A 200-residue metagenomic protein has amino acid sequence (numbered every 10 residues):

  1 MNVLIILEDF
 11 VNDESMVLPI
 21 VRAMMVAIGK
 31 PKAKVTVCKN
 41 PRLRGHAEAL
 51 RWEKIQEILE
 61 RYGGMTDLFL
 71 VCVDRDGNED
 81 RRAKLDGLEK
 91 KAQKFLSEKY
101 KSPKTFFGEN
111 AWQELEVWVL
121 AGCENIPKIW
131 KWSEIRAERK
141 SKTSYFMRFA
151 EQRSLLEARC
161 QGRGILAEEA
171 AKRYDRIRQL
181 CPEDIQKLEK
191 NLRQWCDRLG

Functional and structural regions predicted by a protein language model:
M1-V3, N12-R42, A49-G200: C-terminal accessory helical subdomains adjacent to catalytic cores in phosphodiester- and nucleotide-handling enzymes
I5-L7: Short hydrophobic beta-strand that contains or immediately precedes a catalytic carboxylate
